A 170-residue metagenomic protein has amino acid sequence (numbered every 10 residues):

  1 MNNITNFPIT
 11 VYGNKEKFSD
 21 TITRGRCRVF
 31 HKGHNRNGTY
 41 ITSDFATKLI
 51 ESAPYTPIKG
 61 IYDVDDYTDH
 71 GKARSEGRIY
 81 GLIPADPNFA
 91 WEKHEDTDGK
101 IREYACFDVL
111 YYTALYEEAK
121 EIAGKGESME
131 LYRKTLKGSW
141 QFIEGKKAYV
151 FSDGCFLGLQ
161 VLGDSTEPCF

Functional and structural regions predicted by a protein language model:
M1-F170: Signature of dsDNA virion morphogenesis modules
